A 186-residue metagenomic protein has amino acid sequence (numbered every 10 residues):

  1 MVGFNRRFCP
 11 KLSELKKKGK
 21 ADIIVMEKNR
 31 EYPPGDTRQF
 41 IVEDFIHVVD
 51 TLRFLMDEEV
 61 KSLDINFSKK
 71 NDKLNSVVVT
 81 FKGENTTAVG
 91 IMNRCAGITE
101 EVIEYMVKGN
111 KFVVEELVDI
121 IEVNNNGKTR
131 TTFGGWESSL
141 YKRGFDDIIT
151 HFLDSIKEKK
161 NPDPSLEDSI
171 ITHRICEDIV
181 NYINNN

Functional and structural regions predicted by a protein language model:
M1-P33: A contiguous active-site-proximal alpha/beta segment in oxidoreductase catalytic domains
F4-R6, E27-R30, R94, G109 (+2 more regions): Short, flexible active-site-adjacent loop segments at beta-strand->alpha-helix junctions, enriched in small/polar
N5-R6, R38-I46: Short-chain dehydrogenase/reductase
C9-P10, I46-D50, R143-T150, E167-R174: A structural signal for well-ordered alpha-helical segments within the folded catalytic domains of diverse enzymes
I23-N29, N66, G134-S139: Short amphipathic
D36-V42, G135-R143: A short glycine-threonine-serine/GTX helix/turn-capping micro-motif
E43-I120, D146-K160: Contiguous beta-strand/loop segments that form the cofactor/metal-binding neighborhood of enzyme cores
H151-N186: C-terminal helix-rich "cap/oligomerization" subdomain common to oxidoreductases
